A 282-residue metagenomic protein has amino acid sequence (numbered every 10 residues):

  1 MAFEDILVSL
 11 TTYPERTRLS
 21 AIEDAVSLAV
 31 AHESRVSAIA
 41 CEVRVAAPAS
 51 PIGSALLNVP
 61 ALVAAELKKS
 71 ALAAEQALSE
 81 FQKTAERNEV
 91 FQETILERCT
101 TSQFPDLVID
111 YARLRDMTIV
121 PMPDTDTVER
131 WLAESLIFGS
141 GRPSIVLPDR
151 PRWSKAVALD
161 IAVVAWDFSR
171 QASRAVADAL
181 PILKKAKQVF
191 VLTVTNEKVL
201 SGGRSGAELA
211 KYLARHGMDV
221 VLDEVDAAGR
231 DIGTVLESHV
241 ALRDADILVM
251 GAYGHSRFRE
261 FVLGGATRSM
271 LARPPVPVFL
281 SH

Functional and structural regions predicted by a protein language model:
M1, V43-R44, Q82-T118, R215-L248 (+2 more regions): Structural beta-alpha unit
M1-V63, G139, D149-R152, A158-V225 (+1 more regions): Small/aliphatic-rich secondary-structure junction motif
V8, T12-Y13, C99-T100, T125 (+2 more regions): A short, flexible beta-alpha/helix-coil linker loop
R18-A21, F104, E129, A172-A175 (+2 more regions): Amphipathic coiled-coil/heptad-repeat helices and related helical stalk/stem segments that mediate oligomerization
I22, S27-A29, D106-S154, H239-H282: Gly/Ser-rich helix-loop-strand patches that form or flank binding pockets for ribonucleotide-derived cofactors
S37-I39, I95, I119, I145 (+4 more regions): Hydrophobic/aromatic beta-strand patches that form the interior of the parallel beta-sheet core in alpha/beta enzyme
P60-Q76: A short acidic, glycine-rich active-site loop that binds or catalyzes chemistry on phosphate/adenosine moieties
R98-S102, D124-T127, S169-R170: Short beta->alpha connector loops
